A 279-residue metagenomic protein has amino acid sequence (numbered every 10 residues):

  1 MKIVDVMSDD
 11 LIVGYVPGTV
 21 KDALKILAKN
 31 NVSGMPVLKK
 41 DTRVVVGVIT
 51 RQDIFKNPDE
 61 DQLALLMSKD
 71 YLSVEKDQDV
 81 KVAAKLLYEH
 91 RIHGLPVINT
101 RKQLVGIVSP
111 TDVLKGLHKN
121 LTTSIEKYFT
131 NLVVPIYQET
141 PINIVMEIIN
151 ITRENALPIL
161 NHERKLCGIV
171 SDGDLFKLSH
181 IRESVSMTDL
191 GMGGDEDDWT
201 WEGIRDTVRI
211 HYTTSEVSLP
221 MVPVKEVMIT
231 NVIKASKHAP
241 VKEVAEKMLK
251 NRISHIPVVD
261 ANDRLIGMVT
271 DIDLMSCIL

Functional and structural regions predicted by a protein language model:
M1-L279: Tandem CBS (Cystathionine beta-synthase) repeat/Bateman regulatory domains
